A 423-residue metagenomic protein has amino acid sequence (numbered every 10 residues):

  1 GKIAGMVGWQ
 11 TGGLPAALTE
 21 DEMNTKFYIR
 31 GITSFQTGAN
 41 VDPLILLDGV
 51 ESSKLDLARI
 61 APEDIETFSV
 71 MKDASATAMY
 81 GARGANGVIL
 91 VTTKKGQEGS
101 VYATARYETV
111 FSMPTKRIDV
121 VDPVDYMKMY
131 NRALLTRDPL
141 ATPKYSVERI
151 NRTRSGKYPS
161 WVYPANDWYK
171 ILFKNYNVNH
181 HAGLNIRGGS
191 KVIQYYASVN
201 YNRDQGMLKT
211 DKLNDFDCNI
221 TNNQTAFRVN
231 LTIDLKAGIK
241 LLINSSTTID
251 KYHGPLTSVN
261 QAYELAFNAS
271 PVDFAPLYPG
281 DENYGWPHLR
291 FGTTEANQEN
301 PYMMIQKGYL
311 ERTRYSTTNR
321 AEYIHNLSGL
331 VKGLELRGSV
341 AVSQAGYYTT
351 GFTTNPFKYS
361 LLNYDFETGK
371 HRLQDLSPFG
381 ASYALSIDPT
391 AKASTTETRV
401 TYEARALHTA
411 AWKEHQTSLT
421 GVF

Functional and structural regions predicted by a protein language model:
G1-L44, V50, L57, P62-E63 (+2 more regions): Membrane-proximal, glycine/serine-rich, low-complexity loop/turn segments characteristic of large bacterial
K72: Flexible N-lobe loop architecture of eukaryotic-like protein kinase catalytic domains
N200-Q224, G254-L256, Q261, R312-T318 (+1 more regions): Small-side-chain secondary-structure face that scaffolds active or pore-lining regions
